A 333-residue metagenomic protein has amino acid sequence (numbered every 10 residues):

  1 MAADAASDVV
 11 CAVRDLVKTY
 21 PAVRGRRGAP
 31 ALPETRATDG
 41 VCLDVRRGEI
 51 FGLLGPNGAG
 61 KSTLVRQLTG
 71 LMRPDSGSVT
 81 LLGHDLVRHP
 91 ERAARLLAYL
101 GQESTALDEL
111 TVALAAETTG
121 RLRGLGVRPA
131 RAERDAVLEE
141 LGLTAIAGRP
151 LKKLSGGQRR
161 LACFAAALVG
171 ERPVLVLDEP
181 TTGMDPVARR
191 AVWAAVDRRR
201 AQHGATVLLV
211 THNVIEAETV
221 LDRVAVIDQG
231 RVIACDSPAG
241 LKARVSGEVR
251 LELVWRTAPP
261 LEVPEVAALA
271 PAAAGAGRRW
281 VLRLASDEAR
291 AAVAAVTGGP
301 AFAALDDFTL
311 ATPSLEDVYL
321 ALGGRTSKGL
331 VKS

Functional and structural regions predicted by a protein language model:
T69: Helix-to-loop junction immediately C-terminal to a conserved catalytic motif
G77-R88, R92-A93: Conserved ABC transporter NBD signature motif
E117, R121, R128-I146: Conserved ABC ATPase "signature" region
F164: Hydrophobic anchor residue at the start of the ABC signature
V169-P173: A short, proline-enriched helix->beta-strand linker immediately N-terminal to the Walker B motif in ABC-type P-loop
L175-E179: Catalytic Walker B motif of ABC-type/P-loop ATPase nucleotide-binding domains
W193-A285: ABC transporter nucleotide-binding domain
